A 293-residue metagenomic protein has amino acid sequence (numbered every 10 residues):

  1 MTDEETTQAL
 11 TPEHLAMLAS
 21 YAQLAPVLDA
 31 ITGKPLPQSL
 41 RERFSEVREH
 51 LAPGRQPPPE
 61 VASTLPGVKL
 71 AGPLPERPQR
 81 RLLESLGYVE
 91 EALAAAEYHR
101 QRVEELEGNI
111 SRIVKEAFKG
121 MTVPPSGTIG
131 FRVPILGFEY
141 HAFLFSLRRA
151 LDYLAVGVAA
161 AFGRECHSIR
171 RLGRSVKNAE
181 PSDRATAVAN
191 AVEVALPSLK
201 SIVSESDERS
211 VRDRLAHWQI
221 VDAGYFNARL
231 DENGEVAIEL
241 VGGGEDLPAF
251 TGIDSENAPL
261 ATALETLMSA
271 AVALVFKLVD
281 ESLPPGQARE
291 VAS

Functional and structural regions predicted by a protein language model:
M1-G108, R112-F145, A155-S293: Acidic, Ser/Thr/Gly/Pro-rich intrinsically disordered interaction regions
